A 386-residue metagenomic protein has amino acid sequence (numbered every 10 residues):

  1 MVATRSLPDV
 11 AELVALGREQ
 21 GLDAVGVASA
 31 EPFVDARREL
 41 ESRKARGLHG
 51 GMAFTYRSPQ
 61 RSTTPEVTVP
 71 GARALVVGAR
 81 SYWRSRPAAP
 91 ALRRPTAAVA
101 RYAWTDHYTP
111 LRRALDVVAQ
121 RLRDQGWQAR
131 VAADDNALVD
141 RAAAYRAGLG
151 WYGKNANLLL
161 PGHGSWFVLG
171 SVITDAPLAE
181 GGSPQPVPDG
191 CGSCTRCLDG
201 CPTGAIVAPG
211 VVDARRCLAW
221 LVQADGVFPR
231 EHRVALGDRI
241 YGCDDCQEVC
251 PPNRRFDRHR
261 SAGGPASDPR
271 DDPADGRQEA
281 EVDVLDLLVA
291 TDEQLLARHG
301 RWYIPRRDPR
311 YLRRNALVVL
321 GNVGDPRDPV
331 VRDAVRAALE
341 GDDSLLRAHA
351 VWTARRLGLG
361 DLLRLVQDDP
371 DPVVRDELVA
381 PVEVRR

Functional and structural regions predicted by a protein language model:
M1-G190, D368-V374: Auxiliary alpha/beta "docking" domains used to position bulky ligands
T4, S183-R196, I206-P209, P305: Flavin-dependent oxidoreductase catalytic cores
L22, R196-A219, R239-A266, A334: Iron-sulfur cluster-binding cysteine motifs and their immediate structural context in ferredoxin-like electron-transfer
V76, Y311, V330, L345 (+2 more regions): Structural detector for tandem alpha-solenoid helical repeats, activating at a conserved register within the helical
Q223, P305-D308, A337-L345, L365-D376: Short coil turns that connect the paired helices of HEAT/ARM alpha-solenoid repeats
R230-P269, P273, L285, Q294-V318: C-terminal amphipathic alpha-helical segment
Q294-H299, P326-L339, G358-Q367: Amphipathic alpha-helical scaffolding segments comprising HEAT/armadillo-like alpha-solenoid repeats
R313-P326, R347-L357, D376-R386: Structural detector for internal amphipathic alpha-helices that build alpha-solenoid repeat scaffolds
